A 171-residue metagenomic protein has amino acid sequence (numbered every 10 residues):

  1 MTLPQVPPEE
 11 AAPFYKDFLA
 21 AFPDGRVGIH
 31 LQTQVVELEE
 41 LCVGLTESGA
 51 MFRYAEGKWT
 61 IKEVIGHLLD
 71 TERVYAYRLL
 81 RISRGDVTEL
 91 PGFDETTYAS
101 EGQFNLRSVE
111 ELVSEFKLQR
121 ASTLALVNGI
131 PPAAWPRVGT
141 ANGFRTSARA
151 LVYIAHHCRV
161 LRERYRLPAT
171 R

Functional and structural regions predicted by a protein language model:
M1-E9, F14-K16, A50-E95, A121-N128 (+1 more regions): Short, contiguous alpha-helical
A12-A20, G28, Q32, L80 (+2 more regions): Generic detector of well-ordered alpha-helical segments enriched in charged/polar residues, highlighting helical
L19-P23, V35, T46, S83 (+2 more regions): Generic secondary-structure transition motif, activating predominantly at the C-termini of alpha-helices
A20-D24, G102-V109, F144: A short, mixed-charge helix-start or loop-turn motif at secondary-structure junctions
A21-Y54: Short, contiguous, helix-prone interaction/anchoring segments in small proteins
R26, E63, H67, E111: Conserved aromatic-histidine-acidic binding/catalytic patches
I29-L41, Y98-P136, A150-I154: Acidic/histidine-rich alpha-helical segments that form the ligand environment of transition-metal centers
